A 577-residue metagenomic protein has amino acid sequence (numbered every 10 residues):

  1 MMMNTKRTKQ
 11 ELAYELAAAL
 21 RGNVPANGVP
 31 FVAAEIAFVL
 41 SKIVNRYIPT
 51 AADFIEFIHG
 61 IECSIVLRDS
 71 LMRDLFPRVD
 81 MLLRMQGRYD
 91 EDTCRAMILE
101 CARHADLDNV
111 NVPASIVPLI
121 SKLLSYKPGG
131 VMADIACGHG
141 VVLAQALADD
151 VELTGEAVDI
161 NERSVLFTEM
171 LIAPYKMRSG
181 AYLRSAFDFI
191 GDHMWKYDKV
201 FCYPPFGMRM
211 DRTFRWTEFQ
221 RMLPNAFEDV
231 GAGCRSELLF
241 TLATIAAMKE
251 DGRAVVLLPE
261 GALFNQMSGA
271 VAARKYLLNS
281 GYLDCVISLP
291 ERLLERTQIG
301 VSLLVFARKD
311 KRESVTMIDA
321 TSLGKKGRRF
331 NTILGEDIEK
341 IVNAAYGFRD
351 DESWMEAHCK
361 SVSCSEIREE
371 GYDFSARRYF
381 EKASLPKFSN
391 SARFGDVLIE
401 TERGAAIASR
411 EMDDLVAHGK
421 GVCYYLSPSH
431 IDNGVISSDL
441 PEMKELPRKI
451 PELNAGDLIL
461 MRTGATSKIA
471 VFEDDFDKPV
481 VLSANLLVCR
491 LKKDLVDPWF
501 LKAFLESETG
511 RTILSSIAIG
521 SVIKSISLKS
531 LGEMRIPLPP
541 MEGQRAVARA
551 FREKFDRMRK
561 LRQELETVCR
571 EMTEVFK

Functional and structural regions predicted by a protein language model:
N4, D198-E402: A conserved structural/catalytic subdomain of Rossmann-like adenosyl-cofactor enzymes
N27-D106: Long recognition/docking surfaces used for binding and targeting
D106-C202, G207-M208, P259-G261, A272-A273 (+1 more regions): Conserved S-adenosyl-L-methionine
Y126, M248, L453-N454: Short, well-ordered loop/turn sites that connect or cap secondary structure elements
M210-F219, E411-L446: DNA target-recognition patches
L304, R377, P479-L487, I519-A546: A short glycine-rich beta-alpha junction/loop motif
F348-L415, I431-V435, L538-K577: Non-catalytic DNA-recognition/assembly elements of restriction-modification systems
K449-P451, A455-E506: A short beta-sheet element
